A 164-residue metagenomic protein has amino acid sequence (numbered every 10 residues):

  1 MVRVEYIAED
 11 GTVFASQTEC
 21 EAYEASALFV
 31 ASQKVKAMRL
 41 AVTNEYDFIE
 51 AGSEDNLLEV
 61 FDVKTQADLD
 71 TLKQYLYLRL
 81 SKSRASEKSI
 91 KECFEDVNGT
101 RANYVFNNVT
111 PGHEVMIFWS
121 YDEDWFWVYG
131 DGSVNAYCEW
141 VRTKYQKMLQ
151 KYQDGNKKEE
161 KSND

Functional and structural regions predicted by a protein language model:
M1-D164: Intrinsically disordered, low-complexity linkers and terminal regions that flank or interleave Cys/His-based
